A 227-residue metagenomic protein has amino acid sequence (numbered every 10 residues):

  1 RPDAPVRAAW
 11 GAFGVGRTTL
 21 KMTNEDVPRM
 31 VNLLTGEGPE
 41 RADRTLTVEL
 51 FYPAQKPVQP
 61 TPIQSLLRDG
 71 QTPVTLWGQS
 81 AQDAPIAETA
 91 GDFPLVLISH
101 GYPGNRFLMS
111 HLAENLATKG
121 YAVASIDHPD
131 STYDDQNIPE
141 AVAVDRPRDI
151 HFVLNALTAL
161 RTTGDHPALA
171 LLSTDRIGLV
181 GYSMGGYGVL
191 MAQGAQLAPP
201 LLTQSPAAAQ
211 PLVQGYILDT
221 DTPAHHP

Functional and structural regions predicted by a protein language model:
R1-V96, T118: Domain-level recognition of soluble alpha/beta enzyme cores, biased toward histidine phosphatases/phosphomutases
L34-E37, N137-A141: Active-site rim elements
V48, V123, I177: Hydrophobic anchor at the start of a short beta-strand that flanks the dinucleotide cofactor-binding loop
P57-V58, S80-Q136: Short substrate-entry loop that stabilizes the transition state in hydrolases
L76-P85, Q214-P227: Active-site nucleophile elbow and catalytic-triad environment of alpha/beta-hydrolase enzymes
H100, G181-S183: Conserved alpha/beta-hydrolase "nucleophile elbow" surrounding the catalytic nucleophile
L108-H111, N115-T118, I138-L179, Y187-Q196 (+1 more regions): Alpha/beta-hydrolase active-site loop
